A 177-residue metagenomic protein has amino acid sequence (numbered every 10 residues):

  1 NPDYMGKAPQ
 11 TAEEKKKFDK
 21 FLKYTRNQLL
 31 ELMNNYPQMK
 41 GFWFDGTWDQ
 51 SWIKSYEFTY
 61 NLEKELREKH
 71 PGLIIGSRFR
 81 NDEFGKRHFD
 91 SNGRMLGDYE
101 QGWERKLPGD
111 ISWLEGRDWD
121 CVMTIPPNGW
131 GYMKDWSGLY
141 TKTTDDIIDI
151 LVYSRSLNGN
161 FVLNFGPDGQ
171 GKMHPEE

Functional and structural regions predicted by a protein language model:
N1-E177: Mature catalytic domains of secreted/periplasmic carbohydrate-active enzymes
